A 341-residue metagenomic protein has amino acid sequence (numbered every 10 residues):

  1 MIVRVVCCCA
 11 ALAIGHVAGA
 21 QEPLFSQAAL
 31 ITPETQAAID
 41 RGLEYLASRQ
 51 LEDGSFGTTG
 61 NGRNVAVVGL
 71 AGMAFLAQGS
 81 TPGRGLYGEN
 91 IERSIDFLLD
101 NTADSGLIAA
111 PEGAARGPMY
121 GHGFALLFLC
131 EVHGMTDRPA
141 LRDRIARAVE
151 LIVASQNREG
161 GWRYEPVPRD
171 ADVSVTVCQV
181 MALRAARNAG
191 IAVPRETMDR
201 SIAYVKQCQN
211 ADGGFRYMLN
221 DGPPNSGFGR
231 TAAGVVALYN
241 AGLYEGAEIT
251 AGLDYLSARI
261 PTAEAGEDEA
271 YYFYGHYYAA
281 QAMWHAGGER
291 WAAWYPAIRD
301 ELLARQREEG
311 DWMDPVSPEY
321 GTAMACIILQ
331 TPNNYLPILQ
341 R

Functional and structural regions predicted by a protein language model:
R4-H16: Bacterial N-terminal signal peptides
Q21-R41, S55-N90, A103-E150, A154-D199 (+2 more regions): An alpha-helical repeat/solenoid feature that recognizes helix-turn-helix modules
A47-Q50, G310: Large, well-folded core regions of big proteins
I95, L99-N101: Eukaryotic helix-linker segments that join adjacent hydrophobic helices
Y204: Active-site neighborhood of glycoside hydrolase catalytic domains
W294-Q306: C-terminal closing repeat unit and adjoining cap/tail of repeat-based domains
